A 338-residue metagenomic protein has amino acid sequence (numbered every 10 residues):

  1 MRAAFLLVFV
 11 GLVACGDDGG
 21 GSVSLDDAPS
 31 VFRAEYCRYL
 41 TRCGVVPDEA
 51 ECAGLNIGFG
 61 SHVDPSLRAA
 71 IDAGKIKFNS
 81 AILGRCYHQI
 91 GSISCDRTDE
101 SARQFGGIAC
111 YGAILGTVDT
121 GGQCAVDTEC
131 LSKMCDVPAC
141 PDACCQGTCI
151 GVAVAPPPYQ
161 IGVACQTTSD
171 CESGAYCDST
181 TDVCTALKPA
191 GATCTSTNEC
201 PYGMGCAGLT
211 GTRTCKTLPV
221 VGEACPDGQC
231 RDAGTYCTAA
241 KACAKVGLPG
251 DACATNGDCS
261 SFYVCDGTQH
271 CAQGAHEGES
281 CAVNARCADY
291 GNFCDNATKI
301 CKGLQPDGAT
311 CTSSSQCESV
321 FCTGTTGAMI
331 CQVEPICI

Functional and structural regions predicted by a protein language model:
M1-V8: Sec-dependent signal peptide recognition, specifically the positively charged N-region followed immediately by
R2, L25, P29-F32, Q229 (+1 more regions): Short linear sequence motifs
L12-A14: C-terminal motif of bacterial Sec signal peptides marking the signal peptidase cleavage site
G16-D18: Bacterial signal peptide processing site
G20-L131, P138-Y159: Mature extracellular/luminal domains of secreted and GPI-anchored eukaryotic proteins, especially small
F105-I338: Secreted, cysteine-rich disulfide-bonded mini-domains of extracellular proteins
